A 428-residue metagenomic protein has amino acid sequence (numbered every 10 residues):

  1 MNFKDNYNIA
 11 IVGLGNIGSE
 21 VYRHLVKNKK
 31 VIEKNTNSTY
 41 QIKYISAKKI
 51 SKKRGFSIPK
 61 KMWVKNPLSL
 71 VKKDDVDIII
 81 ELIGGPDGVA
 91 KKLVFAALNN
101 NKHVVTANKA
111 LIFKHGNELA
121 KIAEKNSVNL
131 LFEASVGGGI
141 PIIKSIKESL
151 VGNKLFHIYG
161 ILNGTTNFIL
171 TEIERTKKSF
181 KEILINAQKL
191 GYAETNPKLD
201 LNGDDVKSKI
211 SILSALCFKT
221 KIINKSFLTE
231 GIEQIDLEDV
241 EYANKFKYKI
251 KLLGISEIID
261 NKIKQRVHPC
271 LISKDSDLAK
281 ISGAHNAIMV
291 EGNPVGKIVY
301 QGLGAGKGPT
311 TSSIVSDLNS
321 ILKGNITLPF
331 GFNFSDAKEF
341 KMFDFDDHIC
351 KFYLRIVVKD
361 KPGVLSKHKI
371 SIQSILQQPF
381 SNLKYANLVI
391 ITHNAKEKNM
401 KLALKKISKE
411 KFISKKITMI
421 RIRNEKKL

Functional and structural regions predicted by a protein language model:
M1-N100: N-terminal glycine-/serine-/threonine-rich beta1-alpha1-beta2 phosphate-ribose binding loop of Rossmann-like
W63-K65, I80-E81, V105-A107, L130-A134 (+2 more regions): General beta-strand structural signal in soluble alpha/beta enzymes
G85-N99, K109-K147: Rossmann-fold NAD(P)-binding glycine/threonine-rich loop
H103-V105, L111, I372: A short hydrophobic/small-residue beta-strand
E124-D205, I212: Rossmann-like NAD(P)H-binding beta-loop-alpha module
L155-Y159, N167-L170, N186, G191-K198 (+3 more regions): Catalytic, metal-anchored helix/loop core of enzyme active sites in primary metabolism
E182-K280, H285-A287: Substrate-binding/catalytic subdomain of NAD(P)-dependent oxidoreductase enzymes
L318, G324-L428: A conserved regulatory-domain signal marking ACT and ACT-like small-molecule sensing domains and adjacent regulatory
